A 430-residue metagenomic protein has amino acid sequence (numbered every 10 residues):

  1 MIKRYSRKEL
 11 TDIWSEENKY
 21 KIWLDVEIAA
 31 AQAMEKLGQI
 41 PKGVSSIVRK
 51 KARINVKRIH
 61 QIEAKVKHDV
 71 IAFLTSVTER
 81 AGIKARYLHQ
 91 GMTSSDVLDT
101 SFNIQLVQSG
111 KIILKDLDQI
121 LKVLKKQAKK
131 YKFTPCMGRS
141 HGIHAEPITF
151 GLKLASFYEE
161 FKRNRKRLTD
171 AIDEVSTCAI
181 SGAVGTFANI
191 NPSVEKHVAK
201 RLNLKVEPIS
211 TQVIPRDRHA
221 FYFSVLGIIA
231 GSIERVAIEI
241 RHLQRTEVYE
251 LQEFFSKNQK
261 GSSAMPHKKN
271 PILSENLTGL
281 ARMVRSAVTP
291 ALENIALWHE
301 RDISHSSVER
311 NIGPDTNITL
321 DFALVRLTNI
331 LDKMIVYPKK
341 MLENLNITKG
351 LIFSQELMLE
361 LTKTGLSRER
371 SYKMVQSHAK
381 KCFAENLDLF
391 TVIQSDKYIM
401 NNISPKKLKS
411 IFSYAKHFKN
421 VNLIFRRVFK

Functional and structural regions predicted by a protein language model:
M1-F187, N191-H197, V206, Q259-S262 (+3 more regions): A helix-coil-helix interface module used to build multimeric assemblies and to scaffold catalytic/cofactor sites
M1-I22, Q61-V66, I83-K84, M265-K430: Glycine-rich cofactor/substrate-binding loops
I40, S45, V248-Y249, S367: Conserved hydrophobic residue
I47-V48, Q212, M374: Residue-level "edge-of-site" marker
K50-K51, P215, S377-H378: Short secondary-structure capping/turn micro-motifs that flank functional sites
F102-L114, I143-L297, S304-D321: Charged, flexible cofactor/metal-binding loops and thiol motifs
